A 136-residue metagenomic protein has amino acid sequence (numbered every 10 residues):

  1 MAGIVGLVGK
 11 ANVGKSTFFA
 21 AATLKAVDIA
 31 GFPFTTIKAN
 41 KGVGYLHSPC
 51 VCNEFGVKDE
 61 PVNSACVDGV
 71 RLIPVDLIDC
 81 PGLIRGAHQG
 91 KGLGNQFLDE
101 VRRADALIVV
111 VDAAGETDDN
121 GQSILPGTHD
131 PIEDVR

Functional and structural regions predicted by a protein language model:
M1-E133: Conserved G1/Walker A P-loop phosphate-binding module
R136: Conserved GTPase G-domain substructure that encodes guanine base recognition and part of the catalytic core, centered
